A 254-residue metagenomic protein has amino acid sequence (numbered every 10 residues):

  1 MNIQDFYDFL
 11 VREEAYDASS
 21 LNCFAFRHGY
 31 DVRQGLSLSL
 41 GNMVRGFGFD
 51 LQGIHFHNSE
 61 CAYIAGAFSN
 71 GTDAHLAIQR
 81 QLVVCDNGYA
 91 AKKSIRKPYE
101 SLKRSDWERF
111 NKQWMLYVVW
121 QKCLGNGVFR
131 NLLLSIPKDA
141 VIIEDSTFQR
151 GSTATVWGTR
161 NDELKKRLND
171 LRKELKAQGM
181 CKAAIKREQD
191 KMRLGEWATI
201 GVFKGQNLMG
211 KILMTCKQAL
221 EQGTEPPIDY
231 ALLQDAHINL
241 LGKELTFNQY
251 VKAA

Functional and structural regions predicted by a protein language model:
M1-A254: Charged, low-complexity intrinsically disordered segments
